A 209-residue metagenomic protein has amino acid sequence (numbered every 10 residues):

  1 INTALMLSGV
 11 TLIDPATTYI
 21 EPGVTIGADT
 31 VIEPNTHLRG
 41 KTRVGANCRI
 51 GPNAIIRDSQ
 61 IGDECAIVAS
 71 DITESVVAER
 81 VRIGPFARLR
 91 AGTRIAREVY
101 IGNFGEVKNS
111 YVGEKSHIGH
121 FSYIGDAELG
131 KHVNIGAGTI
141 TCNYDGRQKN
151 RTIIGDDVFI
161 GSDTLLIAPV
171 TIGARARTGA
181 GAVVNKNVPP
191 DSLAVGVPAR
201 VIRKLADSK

Functional and structural regions predicted by a protein language model:
I1-P85: Extended, small-residue-rich solenoid/repeat segments and analogous flexible loops that form exposed scaffolds
I67-K209: Glycine-rich hexapeptide-repeat left-handed beta-helix
